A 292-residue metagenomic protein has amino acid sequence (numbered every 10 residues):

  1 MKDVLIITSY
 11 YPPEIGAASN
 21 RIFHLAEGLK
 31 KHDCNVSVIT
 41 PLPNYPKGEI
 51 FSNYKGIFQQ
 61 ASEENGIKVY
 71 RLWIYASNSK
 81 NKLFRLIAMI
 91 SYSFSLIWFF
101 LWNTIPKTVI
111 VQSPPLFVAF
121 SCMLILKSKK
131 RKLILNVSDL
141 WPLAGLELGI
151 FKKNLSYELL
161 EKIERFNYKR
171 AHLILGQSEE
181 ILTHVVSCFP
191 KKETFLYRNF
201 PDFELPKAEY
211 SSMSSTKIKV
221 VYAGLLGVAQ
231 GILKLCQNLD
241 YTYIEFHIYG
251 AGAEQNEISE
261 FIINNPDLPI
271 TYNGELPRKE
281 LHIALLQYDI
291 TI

Functional and structural regions predicted by a protein language model:
M1-N65, D202, K234-D240: N-terminal subdomain of nucleotide-sugar transferases
S9, I74-F84, S128-K162: Acceptor-binding helix/loop patch of EC 2.4 sugar-transfer enzymes, predominantly nucleotide-sugar-dependent
P41-F100: A conserved catalytic-core segment of Leloir-type glycosyltransferases
I97, F117-F120, L124-S128, N154-I174: Membrane-proximal helix-turn-helix segments that form the acceptor-binding/catalytic region of lipid-linked
H172, L285-I292: Acidic donor-binding loop of glycosyltransferase active sites
E180, Y197-F200: Carbohydrate-associated surface elements
S212-Q230, L235-H247: Conserved donor-binding/catalytic core segment of Leloir-type glycosyltransferases
H247-G250, N256-L285: Nucleotide-activated donor-binding/catalytic signature segment of Leloir-type glycosyltransferases, i.e., the conserved
